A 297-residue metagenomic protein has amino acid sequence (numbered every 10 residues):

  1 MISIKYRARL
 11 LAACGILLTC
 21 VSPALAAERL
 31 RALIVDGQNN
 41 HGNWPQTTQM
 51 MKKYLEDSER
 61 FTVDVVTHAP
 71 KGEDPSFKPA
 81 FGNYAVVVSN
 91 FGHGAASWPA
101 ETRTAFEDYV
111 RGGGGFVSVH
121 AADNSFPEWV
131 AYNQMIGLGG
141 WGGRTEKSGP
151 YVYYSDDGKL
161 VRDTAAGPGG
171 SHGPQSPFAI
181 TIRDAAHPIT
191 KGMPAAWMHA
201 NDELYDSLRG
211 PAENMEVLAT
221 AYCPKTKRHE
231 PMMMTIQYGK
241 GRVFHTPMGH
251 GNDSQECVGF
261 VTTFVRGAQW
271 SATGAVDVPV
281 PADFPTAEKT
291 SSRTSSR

Functional and structural regions predicted by a protein language model:
I2-A12: Bacterial N-terminal signal peptides that target proteins for export
L11-V21: Bacterial N-terminal signal peptides
S22-A26: Sec/Tat signal peptide C-region and signal peptidase I cleavage site
A27, R31-F126: Helical hinge/lid and interdomain linker segments adjacent to catalytic or ligand-binding clefts that mediate domain
A27-L30, Q46, E56-D57, P79 (+4 more regions): Extracellular ligand-binding/catalytic regions of CAZymes and related secreted enzymes and adhesion modules
Q38-H41, A165-P168, Q175-P177, G249-V258: Active-site rim elements
E56, T62-D64, G72, Y153-G239: Catalytic beta-strand/loop cores that center a nucleophilic Ser/Cys/Thr and support acyl-enzyme chemistry
A96-P188: A glycine-rich, often tryptophan-bearing local segment used as a flexible ligand/cofactor-contacting loop or short
